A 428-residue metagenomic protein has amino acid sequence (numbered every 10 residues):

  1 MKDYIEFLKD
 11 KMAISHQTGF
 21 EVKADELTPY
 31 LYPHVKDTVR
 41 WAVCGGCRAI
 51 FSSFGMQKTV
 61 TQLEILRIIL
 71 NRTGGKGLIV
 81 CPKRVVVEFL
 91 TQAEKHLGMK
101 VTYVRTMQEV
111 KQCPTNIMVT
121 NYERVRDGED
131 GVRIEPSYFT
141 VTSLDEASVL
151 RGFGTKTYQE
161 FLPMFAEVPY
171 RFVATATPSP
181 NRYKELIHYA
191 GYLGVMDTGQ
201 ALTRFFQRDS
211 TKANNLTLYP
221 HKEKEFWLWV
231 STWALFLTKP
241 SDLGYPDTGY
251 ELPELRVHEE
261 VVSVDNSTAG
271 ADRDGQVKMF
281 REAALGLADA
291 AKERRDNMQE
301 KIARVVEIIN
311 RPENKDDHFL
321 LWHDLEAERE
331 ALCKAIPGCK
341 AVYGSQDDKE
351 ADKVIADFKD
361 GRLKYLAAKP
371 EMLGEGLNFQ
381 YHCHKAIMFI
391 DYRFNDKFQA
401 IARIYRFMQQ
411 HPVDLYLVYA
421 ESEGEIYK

Functional and structural regions predicted by a protein language model:
M12-F51: Conserved pre-motif I regulatory segment
G46-I65: Walker A/P-loop
T59-E64, G74-K95, P180-E185, D324-L325: Conserved Walker A/P-loop ATP-binding site and its immediately adjacent core in helicase/helicase-like ATPase domains
G74-K76, K95-G98, V141, V149 (+2 more regions): Conserved P-loop NTPase motor "coupling/switch" region that bridges the ATPase
R84-M107, M196: Conserved helix-turn-beta segment of the N-terminal RecA-like "Helicase ATP-binding" lobe in SF1/SF2 helicases
L243-G338: Conserved helicase/translocase motor-coupling segment
L320-W322, P337-L373: Conserved helicase ATPase core of P-loop NTP-dependent helicases/translocases
Y392-K428: A conserved SF2-helicase RecA2
